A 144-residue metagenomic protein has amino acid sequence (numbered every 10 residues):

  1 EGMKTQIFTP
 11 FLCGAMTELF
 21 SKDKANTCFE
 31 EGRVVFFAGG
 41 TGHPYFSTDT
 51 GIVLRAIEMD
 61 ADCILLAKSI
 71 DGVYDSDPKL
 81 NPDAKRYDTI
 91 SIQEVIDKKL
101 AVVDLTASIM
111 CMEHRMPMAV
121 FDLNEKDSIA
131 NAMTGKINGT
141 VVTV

Functional and structural regions predicted by a protein language model:
E1-V144: C-terminal catalytic "cap/lid" subdomain
